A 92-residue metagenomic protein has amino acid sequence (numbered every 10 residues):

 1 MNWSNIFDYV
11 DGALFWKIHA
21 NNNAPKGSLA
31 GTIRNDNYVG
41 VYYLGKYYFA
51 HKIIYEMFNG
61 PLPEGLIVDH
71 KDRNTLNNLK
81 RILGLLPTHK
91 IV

Functional and structural regions predicted by a protein language model:
M1-V39, Y43-L44: Short helix-coil boundary/hinge micro-motifs
L44-V92: Short, cationic Gly/His-enriched loop motifs
